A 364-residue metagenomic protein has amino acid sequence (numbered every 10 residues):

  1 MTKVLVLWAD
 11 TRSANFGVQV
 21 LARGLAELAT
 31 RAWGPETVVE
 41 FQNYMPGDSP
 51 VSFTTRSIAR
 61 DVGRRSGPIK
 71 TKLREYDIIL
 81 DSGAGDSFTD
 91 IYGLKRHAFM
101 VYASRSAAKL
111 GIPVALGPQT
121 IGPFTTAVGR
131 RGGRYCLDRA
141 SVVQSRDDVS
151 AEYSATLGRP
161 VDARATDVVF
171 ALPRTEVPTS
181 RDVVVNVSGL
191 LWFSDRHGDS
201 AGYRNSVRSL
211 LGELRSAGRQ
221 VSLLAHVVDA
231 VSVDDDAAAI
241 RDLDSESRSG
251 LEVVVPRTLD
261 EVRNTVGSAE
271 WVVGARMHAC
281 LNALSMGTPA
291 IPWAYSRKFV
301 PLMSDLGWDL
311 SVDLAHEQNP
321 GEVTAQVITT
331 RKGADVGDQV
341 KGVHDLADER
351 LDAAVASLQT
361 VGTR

Functional and structural regions predicted by a protein language model:
M1-R364: Active-site anion-handling motifs in enzyme catalytic cores
